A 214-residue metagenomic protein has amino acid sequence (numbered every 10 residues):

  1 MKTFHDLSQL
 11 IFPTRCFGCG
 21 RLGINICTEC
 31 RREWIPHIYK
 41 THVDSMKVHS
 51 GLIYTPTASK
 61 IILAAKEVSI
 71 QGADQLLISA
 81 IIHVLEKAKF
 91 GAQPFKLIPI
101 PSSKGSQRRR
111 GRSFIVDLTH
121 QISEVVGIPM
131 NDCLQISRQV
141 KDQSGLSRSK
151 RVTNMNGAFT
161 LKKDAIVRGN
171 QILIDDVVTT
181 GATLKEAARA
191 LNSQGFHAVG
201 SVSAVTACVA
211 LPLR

Functional and structural regions predicted by a protein language model:
M1-R214: Glycine-rich phosphate/pyrophosphate-handling loop used in enzymes and phosphotransfer proteins
